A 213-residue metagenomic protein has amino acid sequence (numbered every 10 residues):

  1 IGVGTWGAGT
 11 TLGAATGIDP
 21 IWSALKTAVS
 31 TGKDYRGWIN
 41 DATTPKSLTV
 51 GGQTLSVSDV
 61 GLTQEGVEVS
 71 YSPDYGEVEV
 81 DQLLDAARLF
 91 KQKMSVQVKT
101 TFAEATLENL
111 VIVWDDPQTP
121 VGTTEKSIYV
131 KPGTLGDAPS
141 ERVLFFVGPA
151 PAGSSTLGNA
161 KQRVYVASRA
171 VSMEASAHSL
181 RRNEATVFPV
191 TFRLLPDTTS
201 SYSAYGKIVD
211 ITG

Functional and structural regions predicted by a protein language model:
I1-G213: Signature of extracytoplasmic/envelope-associated structural regions
